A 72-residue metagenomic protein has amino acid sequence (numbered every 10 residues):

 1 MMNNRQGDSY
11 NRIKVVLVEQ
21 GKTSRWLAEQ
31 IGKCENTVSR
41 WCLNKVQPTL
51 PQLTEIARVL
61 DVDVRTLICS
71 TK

Functional and structural regions predicted by a protein language model:
M1-K22: A short, Lys/Arg-rich alpha-helix, primarily the initiator
E19, Q30, V59: Residues within the alpha-helical elements of helix-turn-helix
W26, T37, T66: Residues in the helix-turn-helix
L27-A28, I56: Short alpha-helical "recognition helix" segments of helix-turn-helix
K33-P48: Recognition helix of helix-turn-helix/homeodomain-like DNA-binding domains that insert into the DNA major groove
P51-T66: DNA major-groove recognition helix of helix-turn-helix/homeodomain DNA-binding modules
T66-K72: Short amphipathic recognition helices of helix-turn-helix/homeodomain-type DNA-binding modules
